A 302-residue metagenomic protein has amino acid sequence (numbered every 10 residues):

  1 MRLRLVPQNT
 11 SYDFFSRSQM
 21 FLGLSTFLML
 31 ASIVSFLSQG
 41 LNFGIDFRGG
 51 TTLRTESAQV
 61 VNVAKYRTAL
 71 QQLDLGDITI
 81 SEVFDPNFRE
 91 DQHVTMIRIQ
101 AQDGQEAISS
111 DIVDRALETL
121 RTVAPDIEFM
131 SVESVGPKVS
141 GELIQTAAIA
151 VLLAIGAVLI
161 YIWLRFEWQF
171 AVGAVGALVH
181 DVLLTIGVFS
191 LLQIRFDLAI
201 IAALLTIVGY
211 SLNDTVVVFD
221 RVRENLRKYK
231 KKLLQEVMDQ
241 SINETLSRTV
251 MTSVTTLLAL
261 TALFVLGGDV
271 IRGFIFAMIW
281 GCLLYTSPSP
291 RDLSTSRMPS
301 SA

Functional and structural regions predicted by a protein language model:
M1-S287, R291: A structural signal for conserved, well-ordered secondary-structure elements that form binding/interaction cores
P288-A302: Single conserved hydrophobic/aromatic residue that forms the stacking wall/gate of nucleotide- or nucleobase-binding
